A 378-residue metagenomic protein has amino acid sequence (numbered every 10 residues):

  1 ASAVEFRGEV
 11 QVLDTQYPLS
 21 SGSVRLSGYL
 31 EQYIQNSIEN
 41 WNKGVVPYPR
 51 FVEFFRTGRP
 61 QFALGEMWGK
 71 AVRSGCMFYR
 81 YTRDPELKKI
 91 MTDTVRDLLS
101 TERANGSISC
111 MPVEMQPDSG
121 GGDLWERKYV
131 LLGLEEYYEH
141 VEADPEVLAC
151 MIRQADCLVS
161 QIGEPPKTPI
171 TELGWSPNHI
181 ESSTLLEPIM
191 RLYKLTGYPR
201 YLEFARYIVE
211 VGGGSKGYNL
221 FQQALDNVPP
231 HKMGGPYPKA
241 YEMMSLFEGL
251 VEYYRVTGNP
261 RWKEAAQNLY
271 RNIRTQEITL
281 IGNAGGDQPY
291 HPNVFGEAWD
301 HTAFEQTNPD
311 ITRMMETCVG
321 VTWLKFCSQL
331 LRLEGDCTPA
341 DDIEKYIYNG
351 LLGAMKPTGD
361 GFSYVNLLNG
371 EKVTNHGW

Functional and structural regions predicted by a protein language model:
S2-W378: Glycan-recognition and catalytic cores of secretory/periplasmic carbohydrate-active enzymes
